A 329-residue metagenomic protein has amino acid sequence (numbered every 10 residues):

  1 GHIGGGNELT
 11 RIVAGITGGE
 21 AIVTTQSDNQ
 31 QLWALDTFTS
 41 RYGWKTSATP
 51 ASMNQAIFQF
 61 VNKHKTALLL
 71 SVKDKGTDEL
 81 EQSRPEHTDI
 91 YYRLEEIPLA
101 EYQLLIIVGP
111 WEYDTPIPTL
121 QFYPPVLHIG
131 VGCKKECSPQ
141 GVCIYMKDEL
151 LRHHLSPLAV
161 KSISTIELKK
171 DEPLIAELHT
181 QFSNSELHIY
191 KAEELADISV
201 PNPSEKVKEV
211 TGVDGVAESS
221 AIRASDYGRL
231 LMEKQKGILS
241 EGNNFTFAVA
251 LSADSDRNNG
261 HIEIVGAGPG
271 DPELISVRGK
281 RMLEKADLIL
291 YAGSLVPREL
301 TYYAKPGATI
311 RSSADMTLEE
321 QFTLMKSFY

Functional and structural regions predicted by a protein language model:
G1, A176-E177, N184-G212, A217-S220 (+4 more regions): Class I S-adenosyl-L-methionine
L9-D89: Conserved anion/nucleotide-ligand pocket segment
A21-T25, L70, Y92, I106-V108 (+5 more regions): General beta-strand structural signal in soluble alpha/beta enzymes
N62-D74, L80-E86, R93, P201-G237 (+1 more regions): Long, charged alpha-helical interface segments
Q103-F122, A221-D254: C-terminal edge-of-domain segments
Q121, P125-V142, M146: Glycine- and Gly-Pro-enriched alpha-helical subdomains that act as flexible, kink-prone "lid/hinge" or packing modules
M146-V160: Phosphate/pyrophosphate-binding loops at sites that engage ATP/ADP/AMP, CoA/4′-phosphopantetheine, polyphosphate
L168-F182: Short glycine/threonine-rich loop-to-helix capping motif typified by GTGT followed within a few residues by an Asp-Pro
